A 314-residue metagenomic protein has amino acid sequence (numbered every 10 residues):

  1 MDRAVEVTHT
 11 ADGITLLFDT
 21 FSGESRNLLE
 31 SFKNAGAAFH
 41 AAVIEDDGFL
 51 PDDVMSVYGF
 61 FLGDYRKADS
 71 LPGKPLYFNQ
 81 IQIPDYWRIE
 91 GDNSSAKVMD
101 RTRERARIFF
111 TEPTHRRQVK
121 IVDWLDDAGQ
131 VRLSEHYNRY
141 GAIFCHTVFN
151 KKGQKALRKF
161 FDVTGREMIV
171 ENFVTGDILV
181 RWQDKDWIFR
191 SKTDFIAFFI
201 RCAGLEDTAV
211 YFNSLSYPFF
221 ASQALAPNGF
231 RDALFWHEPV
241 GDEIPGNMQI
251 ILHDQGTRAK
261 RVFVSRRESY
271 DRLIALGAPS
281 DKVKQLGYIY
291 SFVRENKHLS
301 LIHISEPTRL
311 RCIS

Functional and structural regions predicted by a protein language model:
M1-W87: N-terminal subdomain of nucleotide-sugar transferases
E24, V210-P227: An aromatic- and histidine-rich active-site surface loop
Y86-F195: Repetitive, compositionally biased segments used for assembly/scaffolding
Q183-Y217: Short N-terminal targeting/anchoring amphipathic segment
A197-L205, A226-V262: Membrane-proximal helix-turn-helix segments that form the acceptor-binding/catalytic region of lipid-linked
P239-V240, E268-S269, K282-K297: Short beta-strand->alpha-helix junction loop in the catalytic core of nucleotide-activated group-transfer enzymes
N247-I251, G256-V283: A short, active-site helix/loop in glycosyltransferases that binds the activated sugar's phosphate group
I302-S314: Single conserved hydrophobic/aromatic residue that forms the stacking wall/gate of nucleotide- or nucleobase-binding
